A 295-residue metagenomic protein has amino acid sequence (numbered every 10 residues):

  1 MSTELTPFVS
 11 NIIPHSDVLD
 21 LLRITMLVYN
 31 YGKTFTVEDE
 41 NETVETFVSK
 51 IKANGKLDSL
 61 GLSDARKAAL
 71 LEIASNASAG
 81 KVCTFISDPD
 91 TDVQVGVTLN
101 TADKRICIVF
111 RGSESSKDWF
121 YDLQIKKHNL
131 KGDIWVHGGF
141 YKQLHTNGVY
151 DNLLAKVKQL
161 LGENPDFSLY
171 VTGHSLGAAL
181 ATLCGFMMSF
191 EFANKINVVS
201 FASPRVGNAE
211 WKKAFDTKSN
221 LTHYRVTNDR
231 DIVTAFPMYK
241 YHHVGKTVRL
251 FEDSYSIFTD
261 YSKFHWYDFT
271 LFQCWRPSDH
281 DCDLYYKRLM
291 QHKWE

Functional and structural regions predicted by a protein language model:
M1-P89: N-terminal low-complexity, Ser/Thr- and acidic-residue-enriched intrinsically disordered segments
I12-H15, L19-D20, T25, K81-F85 (+5 more regions): Secretory-pathway lumenal glyco-enzymes, predominantly type II signal-anchor Golgi glycosyltransferases
N30, D103-R105, G112-S116, P204-G207 (+2 more regions): Short loop/turn segments at secondary-structure transitions that flank enzyme active sites
K33-V44, V157-D166, F192, W294: Surface-exposed helix-capping loop/turn segments at secondary-structure junctions
V37-E45, S49, A53, D64 (+2 more regions): Active-site- or binding-pocket-proximal scaffold segments within functional domains
D64-T172, S189-I196, T217-T222: A conserved cap/lid and substrate-binding interface adjacent to the catalytic center of lipid-processing enzymes
N152-H243: Serine-dependent carboxylesterase/thioesterase catalytic core of lipase-like alpha/beta-hydrolase/SGNH enzymes
N208-E295: Lipolytic serine-hydrolase domain surface
